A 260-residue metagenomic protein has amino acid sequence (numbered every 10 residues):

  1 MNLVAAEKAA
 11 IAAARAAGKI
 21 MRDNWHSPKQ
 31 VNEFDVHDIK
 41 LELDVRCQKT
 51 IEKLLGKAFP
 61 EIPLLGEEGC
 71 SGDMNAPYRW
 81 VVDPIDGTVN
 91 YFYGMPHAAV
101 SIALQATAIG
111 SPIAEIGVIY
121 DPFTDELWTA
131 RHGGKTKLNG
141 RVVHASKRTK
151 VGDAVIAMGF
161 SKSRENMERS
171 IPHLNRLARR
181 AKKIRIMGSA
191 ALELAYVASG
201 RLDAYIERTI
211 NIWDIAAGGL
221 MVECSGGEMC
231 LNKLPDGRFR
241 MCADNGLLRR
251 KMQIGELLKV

Functional and structural regions predicted by a protein language model:
M1-A12, G18, E168, P172-R179 (+1 more regions): Oxyanion/phosphate-interacting regions
M1-I85: N-terminal subdomain of lithium-sensitive/metallo-dependent phosphomonoesterases centered on the IMPase/IPPase/PAP
A17, M21, D44, L55 (+7 more regions): Residue-level signal for inorganic ion chemistry
E67, M187-S189, N232: Conserved beta-strand termini and adjacent loop/short-helix elements that scaffold enzyme active sites in alpha/beta
M74-K137, G152: DPxDG-like acidic metal-binding loop motif
I116, V155, D203-A204: Short, Asp-centered acidic motifs that coordinate Mg2+ and/or phosphate in catalytic or ligand-binding sites
G134-V143, R169-R176: Anionic-ligand binding region
H144-E165, A178-M187: Short loop->beta-strand "edge-of-pocket" segments that line small-molecule binding or catalytic clefts across diverse
